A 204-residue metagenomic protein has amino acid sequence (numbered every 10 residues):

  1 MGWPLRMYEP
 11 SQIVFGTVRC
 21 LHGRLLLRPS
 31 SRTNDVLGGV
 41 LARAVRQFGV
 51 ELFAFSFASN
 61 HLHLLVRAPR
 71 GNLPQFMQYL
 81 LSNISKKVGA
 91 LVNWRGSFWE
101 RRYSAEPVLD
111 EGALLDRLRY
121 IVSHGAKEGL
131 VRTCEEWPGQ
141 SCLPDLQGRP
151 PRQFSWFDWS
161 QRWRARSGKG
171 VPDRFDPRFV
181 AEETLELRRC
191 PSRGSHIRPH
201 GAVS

Functional and structural regions predicted by a protein language model:
M1-S204: Short catalytic/metal-binding and nucleic-acid-binding patches
